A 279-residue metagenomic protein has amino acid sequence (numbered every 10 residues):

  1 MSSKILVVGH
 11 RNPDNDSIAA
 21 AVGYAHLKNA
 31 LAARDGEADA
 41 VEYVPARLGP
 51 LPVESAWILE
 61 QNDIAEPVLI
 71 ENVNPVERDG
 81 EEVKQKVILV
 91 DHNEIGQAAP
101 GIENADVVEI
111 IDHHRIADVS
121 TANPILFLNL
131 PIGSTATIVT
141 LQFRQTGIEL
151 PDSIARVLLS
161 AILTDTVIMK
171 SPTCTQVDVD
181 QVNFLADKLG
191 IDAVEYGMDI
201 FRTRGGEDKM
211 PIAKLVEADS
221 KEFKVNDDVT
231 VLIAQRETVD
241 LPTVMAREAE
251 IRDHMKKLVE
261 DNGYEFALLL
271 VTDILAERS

Functional and structural regions predicted by a protein language model:
M1-S279: Replace "Mg2+/Mn2+-dependent" with "divalent metal-dependent
